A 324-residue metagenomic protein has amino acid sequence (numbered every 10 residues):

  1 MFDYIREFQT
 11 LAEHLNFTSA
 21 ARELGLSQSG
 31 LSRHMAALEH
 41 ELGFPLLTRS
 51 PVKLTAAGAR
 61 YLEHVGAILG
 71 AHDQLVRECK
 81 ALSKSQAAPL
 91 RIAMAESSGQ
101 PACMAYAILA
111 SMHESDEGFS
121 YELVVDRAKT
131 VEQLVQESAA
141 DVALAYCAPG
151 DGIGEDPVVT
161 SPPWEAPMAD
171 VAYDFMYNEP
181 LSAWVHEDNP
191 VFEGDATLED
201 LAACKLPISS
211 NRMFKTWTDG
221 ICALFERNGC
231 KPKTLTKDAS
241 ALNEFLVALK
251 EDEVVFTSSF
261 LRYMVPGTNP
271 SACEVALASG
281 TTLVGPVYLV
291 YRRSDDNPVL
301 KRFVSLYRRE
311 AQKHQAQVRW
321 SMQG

Functional and structural regions predicted by a protein language model:
Q9-S27: Short helix-boundary/capping micro-motifs
E39-A57: A short LG(V/I)-centered, amphipathic sequence patch enriched for acidic residue(s) preceding the LG motif
R77, S83-Q133, P298: N-terminal winged-helix
A102-A105, L198, A203-N228, V318: Secondary-structure junction motif
A107-S111, K129-L181: Short beta-strand-centered segments that line the small-molecule binding cleft or hinge of alpha/beta clamshell
A139, R212-C273: Hydrophobic hinge/microswitch elements
P163-P207: Flexible hinge/capping segments at coil-to-helix
E244, S259-C273, A278-G324: C-terminal effector-binding regulatory domain of bacterial HTH transcription factors
